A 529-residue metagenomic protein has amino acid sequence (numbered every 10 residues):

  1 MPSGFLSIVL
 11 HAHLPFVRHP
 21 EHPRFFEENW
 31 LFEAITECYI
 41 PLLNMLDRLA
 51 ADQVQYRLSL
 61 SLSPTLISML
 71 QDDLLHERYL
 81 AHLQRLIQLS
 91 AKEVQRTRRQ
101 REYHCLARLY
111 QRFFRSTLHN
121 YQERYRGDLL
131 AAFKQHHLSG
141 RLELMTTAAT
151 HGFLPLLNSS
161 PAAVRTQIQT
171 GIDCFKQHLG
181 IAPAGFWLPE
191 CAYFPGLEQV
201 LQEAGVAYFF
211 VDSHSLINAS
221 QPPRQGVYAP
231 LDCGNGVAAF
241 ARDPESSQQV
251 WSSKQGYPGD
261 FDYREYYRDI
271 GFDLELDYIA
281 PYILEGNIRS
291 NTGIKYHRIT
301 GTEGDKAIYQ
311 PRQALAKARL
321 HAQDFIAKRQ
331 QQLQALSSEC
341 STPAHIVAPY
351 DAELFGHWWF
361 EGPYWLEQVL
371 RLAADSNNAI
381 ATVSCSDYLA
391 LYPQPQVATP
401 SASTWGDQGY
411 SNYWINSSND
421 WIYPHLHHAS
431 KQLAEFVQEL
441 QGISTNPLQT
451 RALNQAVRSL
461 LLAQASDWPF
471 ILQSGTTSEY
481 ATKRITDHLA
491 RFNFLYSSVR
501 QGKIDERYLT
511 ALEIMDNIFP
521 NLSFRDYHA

Functional and structural regions predicted by a protein language model:
P2, D47-Q55, Y125-T146, R165 (+2 more regions): Acidic (Asp/Glu)-rich catalytic clusters
P2-R57, L62-R108, R224-A529: Active-site and substrate-binding clefts of carbohydrate-active enzymes
S61-L66, A148-T150, G185-F194, C385-A390: Short, solvent-exposed turn/loop segments enriched in Gly/Ser/Thr/Pro and often Arg
L74, R78-Q135, L144-N158: Active-site-proximal, glycine-rich beta->alpha crossover segments in alpha/beta enzymes that shape flexible
F153, V206-A219, V383-S384: His/Asp/Glu-enriched short active-site or ligand-binding loop at hydrolase and phosphoryl-transfer sites
P161-L188, K328-V347: CE4/NodB-like, metal-dependent polysaccharide N-deacetylase domain that modifies extracellular/periplasmic N-acetylated
A182-Y193, D351-F355, T477: Conserved short loop/turn motifs at secondary-structure junctions
A192, L197-A207, P222: Hydrophobic, small-residue-rich alpha-helical packing segments that form membrane-like cores
